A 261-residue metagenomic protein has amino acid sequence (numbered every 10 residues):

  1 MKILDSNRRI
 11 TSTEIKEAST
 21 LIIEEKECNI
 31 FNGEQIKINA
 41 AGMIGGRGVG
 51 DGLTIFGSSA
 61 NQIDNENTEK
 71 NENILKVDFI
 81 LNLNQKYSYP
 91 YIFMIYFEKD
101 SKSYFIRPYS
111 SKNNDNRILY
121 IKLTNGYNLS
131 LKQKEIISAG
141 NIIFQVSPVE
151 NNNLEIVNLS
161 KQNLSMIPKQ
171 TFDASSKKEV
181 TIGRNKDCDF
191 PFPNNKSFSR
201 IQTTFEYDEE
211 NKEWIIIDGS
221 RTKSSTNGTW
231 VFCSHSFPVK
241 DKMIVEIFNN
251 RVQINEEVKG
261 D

Functional and structural regions predicted by a protein language model:
M1-I36, A40, V49-D51, T68-K70 (+3 more regions): Regulatory inter-domain linker segments that are low-complexity and enriched for serine/threonine/proline
A40-Q133, S176-F248: Forkhead-associated
